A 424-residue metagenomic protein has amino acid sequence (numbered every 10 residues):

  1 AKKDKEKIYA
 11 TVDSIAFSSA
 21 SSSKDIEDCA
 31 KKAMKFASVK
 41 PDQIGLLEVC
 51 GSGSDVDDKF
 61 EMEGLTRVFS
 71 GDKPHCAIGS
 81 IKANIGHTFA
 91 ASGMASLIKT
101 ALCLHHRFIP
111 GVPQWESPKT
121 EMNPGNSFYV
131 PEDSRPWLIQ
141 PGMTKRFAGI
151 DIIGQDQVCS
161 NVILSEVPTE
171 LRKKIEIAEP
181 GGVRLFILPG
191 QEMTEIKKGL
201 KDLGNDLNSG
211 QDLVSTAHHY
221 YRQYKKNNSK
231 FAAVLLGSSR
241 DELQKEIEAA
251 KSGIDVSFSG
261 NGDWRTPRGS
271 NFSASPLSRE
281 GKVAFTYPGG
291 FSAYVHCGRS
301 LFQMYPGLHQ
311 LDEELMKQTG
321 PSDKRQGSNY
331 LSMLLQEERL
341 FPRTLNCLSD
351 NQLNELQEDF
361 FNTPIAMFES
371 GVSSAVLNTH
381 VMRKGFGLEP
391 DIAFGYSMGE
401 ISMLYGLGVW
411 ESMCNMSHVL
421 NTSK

Functional and structural regions predicted by a protein language model:
A1-E179, K198: Condensing-enzyme catalytic core of the thiolase-fold
K3-I8, D25, D58-K82, G93-S96 (+5 more regions): Cys-dependent condensing catalytic cores that perform Claisen condensation/acyl-transfer in fatty-acid/polyketide
K5-A10, V39-G45, P110-V112, S209-H218 (+3 more regions): Flexible, glycine/charged-enriched surface loops at secondary-structure junctions
I15-A16, Q43-S52, K82-N84, Q114-N123 (+4 more regions): A glycine-rich phosphate-binding loop feature that marks nucleotide/adenosyl-phosphate handling sites
F17-S38, L46, M122, V130 (+3 more regions): Flexible catalytic loop/linker elements that gate and position reactive groups at enzyme active sites
S19-K24, G51-D58, N84-A91, I153 (+5 more regions): Hydrophobic alpha-helical scaffolding
A37, F69, A101-F108, L207 (+7 more regions): A generic secondary-structure signal for well-formed alpha-helical elements
G190, G237, N261-K424: FabD-like malonyl-/acyl-CoA
